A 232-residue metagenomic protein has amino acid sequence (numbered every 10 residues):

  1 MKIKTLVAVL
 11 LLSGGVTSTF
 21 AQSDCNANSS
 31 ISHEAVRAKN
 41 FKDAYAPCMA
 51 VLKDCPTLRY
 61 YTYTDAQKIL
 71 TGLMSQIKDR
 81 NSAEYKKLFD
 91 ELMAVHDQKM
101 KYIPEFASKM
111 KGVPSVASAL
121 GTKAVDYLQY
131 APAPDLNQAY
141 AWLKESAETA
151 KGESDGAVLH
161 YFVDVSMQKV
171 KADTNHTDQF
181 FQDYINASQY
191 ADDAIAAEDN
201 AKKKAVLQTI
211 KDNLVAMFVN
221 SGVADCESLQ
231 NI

Functional and structural regions predicted by a protein language model:
M1-C25, Q67: Bacterial Sec-dependent N-terminal signal peptides
Q22-I232: Preference for long, solvent-exposed alpha-helical segments and helix-linker "stalks"
